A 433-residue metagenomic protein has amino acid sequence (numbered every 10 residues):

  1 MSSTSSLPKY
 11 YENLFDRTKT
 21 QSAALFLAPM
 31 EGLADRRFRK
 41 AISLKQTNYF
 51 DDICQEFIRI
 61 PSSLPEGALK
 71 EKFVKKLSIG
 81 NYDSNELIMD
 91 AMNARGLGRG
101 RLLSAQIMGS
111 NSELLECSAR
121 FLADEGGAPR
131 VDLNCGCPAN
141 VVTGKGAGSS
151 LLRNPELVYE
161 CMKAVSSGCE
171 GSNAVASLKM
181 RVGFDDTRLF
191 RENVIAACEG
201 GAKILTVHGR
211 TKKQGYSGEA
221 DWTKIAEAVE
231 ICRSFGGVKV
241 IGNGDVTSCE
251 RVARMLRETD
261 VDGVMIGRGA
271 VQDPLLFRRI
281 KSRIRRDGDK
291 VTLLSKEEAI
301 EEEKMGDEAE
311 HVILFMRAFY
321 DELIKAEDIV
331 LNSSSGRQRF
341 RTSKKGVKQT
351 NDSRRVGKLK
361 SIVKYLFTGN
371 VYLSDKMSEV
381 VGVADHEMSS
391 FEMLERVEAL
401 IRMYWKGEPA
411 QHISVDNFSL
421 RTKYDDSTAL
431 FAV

Functional and structural regions predicted by a protein language model:
M1-E31, R37, G168-N173, F190-I204 (+4 more regions): Alpha/beta catalytic cores of nucleotide-metabolism and tRNA/nucleoside-modifying enzymes
S6-D16, M30-F121, E125: Glycine-rich, positively charged N-terminal anion/phosphate-binding segment
A24-A34, L102-L115, L151-R153, S177-F190: Active-site mouth loops of central-metabolism enzymes
L25-A28, I53-E56, L103-I107, V131 (+4 more regions): Hydrophobic faces of well-ordered beta-strands that scaffold small-molecule active sites in alpha/beta enzyme cores
M30-G32, I58-I60, M108-S110, G136-P138 (+4 more regions): Active-site beta-loop-alpha junctions enriched in small/polar residues
T47-F50, E125-A128, A202, D260-V261: A structural motif
A68-K72, G146-L152: Short glycine-enriched, charge-decorated loop/helix-capping segments at active-site entrances that position
E113-K145, P155-V240: Alpha/beta enzyme core
